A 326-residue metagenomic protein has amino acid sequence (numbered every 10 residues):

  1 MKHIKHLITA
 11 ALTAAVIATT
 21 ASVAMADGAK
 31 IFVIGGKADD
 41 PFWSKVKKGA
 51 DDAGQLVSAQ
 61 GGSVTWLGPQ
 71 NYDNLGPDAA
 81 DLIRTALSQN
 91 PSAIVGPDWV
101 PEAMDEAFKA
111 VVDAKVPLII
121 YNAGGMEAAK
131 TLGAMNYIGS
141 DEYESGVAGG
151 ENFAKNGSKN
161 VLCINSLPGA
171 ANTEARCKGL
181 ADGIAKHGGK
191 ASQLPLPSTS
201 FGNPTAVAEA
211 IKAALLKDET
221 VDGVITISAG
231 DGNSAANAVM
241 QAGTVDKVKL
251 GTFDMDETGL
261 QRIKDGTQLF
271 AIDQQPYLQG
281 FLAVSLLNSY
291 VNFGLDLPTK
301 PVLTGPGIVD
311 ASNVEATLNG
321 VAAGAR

Functional and structural regions predicted by a protein language model:
K2-A11: Bacterial N-terminal signal peptides that target proteins for export
T19-A26: Sec/Tat signal peptide C-region and signal peptidase I cleavage site
D27, P168, N172, G183-H187 (+1 more regions): Hinge/cleft segment of the Venus flytrap/periplasmic-binding protein
A29, Q60-G62, N90-A93, D113-L118 (+6 more regions): Loop/turn elements at helix/coil->beta-strand transitions in domains of secreted/extracellular proteins
I34-K47, V64-A79, W99-V100, A123 (+6 more regions): Hinge/beta->alpha junction and helix N-cap segments in small-molecule ligand-binding domains
K48-W66, A185-K190: Signal peptide-proximal N-terminal region of secreted/periplasmic/extracellular or secretory-lumen proteins
I94-D113, L180, S200-R262: Hydrophobic alpha-helical
P101-E102, E106-E144, S158-N160, D254-L269 (+1 more regions): Flexible loop/hinge segments that line or gate small-molecule binding clefts
